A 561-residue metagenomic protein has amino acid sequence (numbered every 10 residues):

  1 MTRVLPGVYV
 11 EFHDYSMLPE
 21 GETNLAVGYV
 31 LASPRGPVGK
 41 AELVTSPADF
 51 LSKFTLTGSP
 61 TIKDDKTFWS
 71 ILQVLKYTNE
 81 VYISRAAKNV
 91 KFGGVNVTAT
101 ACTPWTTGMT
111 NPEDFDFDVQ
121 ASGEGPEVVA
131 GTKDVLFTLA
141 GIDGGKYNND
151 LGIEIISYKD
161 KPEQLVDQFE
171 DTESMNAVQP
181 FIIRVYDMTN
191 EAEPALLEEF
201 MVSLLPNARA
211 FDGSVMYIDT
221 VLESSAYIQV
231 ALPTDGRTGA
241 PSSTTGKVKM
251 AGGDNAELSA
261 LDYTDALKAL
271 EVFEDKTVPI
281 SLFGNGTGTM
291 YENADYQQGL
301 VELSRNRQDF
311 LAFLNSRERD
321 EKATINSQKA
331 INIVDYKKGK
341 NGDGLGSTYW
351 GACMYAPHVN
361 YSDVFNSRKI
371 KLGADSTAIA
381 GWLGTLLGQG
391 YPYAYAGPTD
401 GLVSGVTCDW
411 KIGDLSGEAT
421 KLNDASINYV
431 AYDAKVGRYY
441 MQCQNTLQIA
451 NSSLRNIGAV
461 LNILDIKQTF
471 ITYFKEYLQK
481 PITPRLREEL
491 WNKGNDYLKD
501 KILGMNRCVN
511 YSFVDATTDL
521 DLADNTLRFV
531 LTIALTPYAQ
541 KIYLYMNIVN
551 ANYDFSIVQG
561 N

Functional and structural regions predicted by a protein language model:
M1-R485, Y497-T517: A glycine- and small-residue-enriched flexible loop/hinge signal that marks low-structured segments
E488, N492, L503-N561: Compositionally biased, low-complexity/repeat regions
